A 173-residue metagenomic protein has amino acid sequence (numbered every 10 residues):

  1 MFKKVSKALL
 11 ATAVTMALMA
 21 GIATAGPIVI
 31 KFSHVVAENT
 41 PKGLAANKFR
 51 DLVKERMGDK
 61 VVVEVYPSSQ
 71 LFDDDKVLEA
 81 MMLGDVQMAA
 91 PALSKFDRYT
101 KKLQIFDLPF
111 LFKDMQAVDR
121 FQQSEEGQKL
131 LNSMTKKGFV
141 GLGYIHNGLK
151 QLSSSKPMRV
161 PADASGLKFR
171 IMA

Functional and structural regions predicted by a protein language model:
M1-T12: Bacterial N-terminal signal peptides that target proteins for export
L10-A20: Bacterial N-terminal signal peptides
I22-S33, K54-V62, T135, P157-K168: Immediate post-signal peptide segment of exported/extracytoplasmic ligand-binding proteins
K31-K48, S68-D73: Extracytoplasmic "Venus flytrap"
D51, A92-A173: Contiguous mixed-secondary-structure segments that line small-molecule binding/active-site clefts of soluble domains
G58-V61, V77-P91, K137, K168-R170: Alpha-to-beta junction loops
V63-V65, G141: Generic structural signal for residues in well-ordered beta-strands
Y66-E79, R159, M172-A173: Short helix-initiation/N-cap motifs at beta->coil->alpha
